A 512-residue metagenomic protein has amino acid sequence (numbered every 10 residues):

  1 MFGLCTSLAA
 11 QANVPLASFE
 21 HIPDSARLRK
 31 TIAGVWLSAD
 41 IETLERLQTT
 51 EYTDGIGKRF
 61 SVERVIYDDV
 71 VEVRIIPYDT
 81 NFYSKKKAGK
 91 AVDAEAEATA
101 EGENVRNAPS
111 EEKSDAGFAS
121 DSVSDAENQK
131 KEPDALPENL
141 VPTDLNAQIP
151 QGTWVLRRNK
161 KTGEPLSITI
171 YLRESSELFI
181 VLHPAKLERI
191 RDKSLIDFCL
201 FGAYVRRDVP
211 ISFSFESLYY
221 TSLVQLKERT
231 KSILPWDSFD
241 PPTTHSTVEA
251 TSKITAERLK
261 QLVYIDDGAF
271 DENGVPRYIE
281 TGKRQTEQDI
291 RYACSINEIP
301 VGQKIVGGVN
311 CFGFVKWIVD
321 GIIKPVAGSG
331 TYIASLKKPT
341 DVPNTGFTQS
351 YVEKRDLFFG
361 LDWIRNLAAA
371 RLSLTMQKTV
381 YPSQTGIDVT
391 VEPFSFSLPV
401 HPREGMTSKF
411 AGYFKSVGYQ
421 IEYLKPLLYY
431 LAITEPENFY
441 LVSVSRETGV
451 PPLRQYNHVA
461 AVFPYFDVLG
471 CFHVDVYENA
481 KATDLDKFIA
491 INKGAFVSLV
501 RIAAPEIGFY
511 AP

Functional and structural regions predicted by a protein language model:
M1-S7: Bacterial N-terminal signal peptides
Q11-E111, D115-P512: Cysteine-nucleophile amide-bond enzymes
